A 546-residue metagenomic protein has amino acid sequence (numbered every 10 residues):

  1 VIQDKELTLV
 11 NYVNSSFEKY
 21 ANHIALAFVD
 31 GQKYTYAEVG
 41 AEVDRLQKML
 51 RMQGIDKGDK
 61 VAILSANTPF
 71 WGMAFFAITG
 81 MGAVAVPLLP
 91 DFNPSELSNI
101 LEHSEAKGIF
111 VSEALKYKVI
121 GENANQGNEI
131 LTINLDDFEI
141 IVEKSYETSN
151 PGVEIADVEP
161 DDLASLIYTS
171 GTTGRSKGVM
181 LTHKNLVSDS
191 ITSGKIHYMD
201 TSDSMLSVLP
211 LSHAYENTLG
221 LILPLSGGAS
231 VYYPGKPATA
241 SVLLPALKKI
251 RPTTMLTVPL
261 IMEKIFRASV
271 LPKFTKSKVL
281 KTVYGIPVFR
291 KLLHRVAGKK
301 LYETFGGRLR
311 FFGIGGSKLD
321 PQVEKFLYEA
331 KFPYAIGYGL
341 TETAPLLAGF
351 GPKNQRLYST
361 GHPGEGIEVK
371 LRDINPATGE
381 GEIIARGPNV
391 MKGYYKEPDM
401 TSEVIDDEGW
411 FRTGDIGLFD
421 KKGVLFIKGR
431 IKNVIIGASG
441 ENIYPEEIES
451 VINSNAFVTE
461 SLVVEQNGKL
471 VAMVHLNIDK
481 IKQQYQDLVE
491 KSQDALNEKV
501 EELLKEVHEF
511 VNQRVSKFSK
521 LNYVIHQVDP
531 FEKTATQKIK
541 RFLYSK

Functional and structural regions predicted by a protein language model:
N22, S149-Y168, R175, Y198-S204: Conserved pre-ATP/AMP-binding loop-to-beta segment of ANL
N22-T68, G72-F76, N93-S98, H183: Conserved AMP-binding/adenylate-forming core of the ANL superfamily
T35-A37, A164-D189: Conserved AMP-binding A3 loop
M52-Q53, G80-K144, V153-A156, G468: Structural core segment of the AMP-binding/adenylate-forming
L64, K370, A377-G437: Conserved ATP-binding/catalytic segment of the ANL
F92, I109, G387, K392-G393 (+1 more regions): AMP-binding/adenylate-forming catalytic core of the ANL superfamily
K116-P160, S269-K300: ANL superfamily adenylate-forming
V187-S204, L211-K299, R308: Conserved AMP-binding/adenylation subdomain of ANL enzymes
